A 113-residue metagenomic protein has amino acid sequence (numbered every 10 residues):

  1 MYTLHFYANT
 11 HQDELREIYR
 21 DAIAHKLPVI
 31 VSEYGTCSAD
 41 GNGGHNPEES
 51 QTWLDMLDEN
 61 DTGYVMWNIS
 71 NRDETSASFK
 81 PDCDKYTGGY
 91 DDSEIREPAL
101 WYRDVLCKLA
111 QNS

Functional and structural regions predicted by a protein language model:
M1-G63, W67-N71, S76-A110: Extracellular glycoside hydrolase catalytic/binding regions
